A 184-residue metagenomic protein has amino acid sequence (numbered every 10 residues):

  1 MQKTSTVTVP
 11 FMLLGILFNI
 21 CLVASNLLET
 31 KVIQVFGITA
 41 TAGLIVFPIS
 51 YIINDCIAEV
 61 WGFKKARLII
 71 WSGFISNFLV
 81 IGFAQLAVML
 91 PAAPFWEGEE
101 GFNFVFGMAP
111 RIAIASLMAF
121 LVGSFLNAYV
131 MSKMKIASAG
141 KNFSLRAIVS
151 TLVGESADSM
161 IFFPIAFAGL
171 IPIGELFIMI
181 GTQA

Functional and structural regions predicted by a protein language model:
M1-F74, F78: Hydrophobic transmembrane alpha-helices
T4-V7, G101-F106, I136-K141, G169: Helix-boundary and loop/linker segments of multi-pass membrane transporters
Q34, F162-A184: Extracellular/periplasmic helix-loop-helix junctions in multi-pass membrane proteins
V35-T39, R111-A119, R146, S150 (+2 more regions): Short alpha-helical transmembrane interface motifs in multi-pass membrane proteins
N77-F95, S116, F120, S124: Transmembrane alpha-helix/helix-exit interface in multi-pass inner-membrane proteins
F83-A87, G154-G169: Hydrophobic alpha-helical transmembrane segments in multi-pass integral membrane proteins
A87-R111: Membrane-interface interhelical connector segments
A137-S156: Internal alpha-helical transmembrane segments of multi-pass membrane proteins
